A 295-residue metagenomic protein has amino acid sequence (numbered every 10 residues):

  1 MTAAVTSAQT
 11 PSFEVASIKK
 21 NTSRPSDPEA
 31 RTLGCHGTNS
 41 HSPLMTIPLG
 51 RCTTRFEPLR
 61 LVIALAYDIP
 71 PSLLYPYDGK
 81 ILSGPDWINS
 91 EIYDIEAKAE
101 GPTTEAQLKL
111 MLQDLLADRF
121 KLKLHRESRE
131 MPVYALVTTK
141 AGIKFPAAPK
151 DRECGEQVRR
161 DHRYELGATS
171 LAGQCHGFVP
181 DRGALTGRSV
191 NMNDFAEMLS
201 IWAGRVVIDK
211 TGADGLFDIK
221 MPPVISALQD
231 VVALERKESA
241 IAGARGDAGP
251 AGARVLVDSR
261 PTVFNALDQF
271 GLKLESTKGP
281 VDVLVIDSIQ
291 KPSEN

Functional and structural regions predicted by a protein language model:
M1-N295: Beta-strand-rich assembly/attachment modules of structural machines
